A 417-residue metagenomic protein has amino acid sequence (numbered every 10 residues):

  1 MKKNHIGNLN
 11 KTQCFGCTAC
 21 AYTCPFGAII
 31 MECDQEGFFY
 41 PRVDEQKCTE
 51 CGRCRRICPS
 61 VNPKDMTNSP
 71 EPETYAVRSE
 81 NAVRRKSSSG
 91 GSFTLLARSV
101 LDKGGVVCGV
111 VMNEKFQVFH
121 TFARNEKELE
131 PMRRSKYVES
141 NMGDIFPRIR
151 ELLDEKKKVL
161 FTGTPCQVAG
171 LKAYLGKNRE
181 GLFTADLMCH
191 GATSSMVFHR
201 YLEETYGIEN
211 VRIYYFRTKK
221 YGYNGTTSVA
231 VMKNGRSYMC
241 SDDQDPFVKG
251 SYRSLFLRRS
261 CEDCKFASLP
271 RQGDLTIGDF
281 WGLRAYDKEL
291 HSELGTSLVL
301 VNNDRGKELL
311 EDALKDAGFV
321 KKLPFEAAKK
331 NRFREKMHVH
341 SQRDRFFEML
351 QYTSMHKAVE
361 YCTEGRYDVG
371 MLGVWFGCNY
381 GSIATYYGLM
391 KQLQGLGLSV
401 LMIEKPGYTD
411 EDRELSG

Functional and structural regions predicted by a protein language model:
M1-N4, N10, Q46-E155, F319 (+1 more regions): Flanking helices and flexible, charged tails adjoining ferredoxin-like Fe-S electron-transfer domains in multi-subunit
K3, K11-Q13, A19-R42, G52-P70 (+1 more regions): Iron-sulfur cluster-binding cysteine motifs and their immediate structural context in ferredoxin-like electron-transfer
T12-G27, K47-V61, T164-G170, L257-L269: Local cysteine-cluster metal-coordination motifs and their immediate loop/turn environment, predominantly Fe-S cluster
S89-G91, E114, F161-L171, G191-T193 (+1 more regions): Gly/Ser/Thr-rich loops at beta-strand to alpha-helix junctions that form or flank small-molecule/cofactor-binding
F93-S99, P165, A169-L175, I383-G395: Histidine-anchored nucleotide/phosphate-binding helix
K103-V106, I208-G365: Long, compositionally biased charged/polar accessory segments in the mid-to-C-terminal portions of proteins
F183-E204: Short, flexible loop segments at boundaries between secondary-structure elements
R366-G417: Active-site anion-handling motifs in enzyme catalytic cores
